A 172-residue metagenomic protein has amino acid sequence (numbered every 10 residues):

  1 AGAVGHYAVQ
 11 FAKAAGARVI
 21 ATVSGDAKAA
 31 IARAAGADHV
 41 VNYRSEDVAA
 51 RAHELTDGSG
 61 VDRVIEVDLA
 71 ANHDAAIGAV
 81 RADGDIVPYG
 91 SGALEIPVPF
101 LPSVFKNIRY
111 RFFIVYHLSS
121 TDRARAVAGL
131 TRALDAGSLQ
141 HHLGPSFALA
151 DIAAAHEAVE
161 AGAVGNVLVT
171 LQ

Functional and structural regions predicted by a protein language model:
A1-E46: Mid-domain Rossmann-like dinucleotide-binding core that forms the NAD(H)/NADP(H) cofactor-binding site
A37, G60-V61, L139, I152: Local beta-strand N-terminus motif with an aromatic residue
V41, D62-I65: N-terminal Rossmann-like NAD(P) cofactor-binding module of classical short-chain dehydrogenase/reductase
D47-G58: Short amphipathic alpha-helix with an adjacent loop that forms part of the alpha/beta core around
A71-L139, L171-Q172: Glycine-rich phosphate-binding loop and adjacent beta-alpha segment of Rossmann(oid) nucleotide-cofactor-binding
S138-P145, A153-Q172: C-terminal capping/lid region of NAD(P)-dependent oxidoreductase domains
